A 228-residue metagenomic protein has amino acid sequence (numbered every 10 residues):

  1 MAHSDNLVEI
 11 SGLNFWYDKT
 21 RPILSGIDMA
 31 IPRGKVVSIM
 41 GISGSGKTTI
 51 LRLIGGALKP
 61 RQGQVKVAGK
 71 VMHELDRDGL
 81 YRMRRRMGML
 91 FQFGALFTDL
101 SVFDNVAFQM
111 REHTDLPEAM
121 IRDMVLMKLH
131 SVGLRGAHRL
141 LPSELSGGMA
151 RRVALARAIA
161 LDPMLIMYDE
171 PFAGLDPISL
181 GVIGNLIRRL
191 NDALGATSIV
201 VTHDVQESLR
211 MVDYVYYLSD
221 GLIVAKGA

Functional and structural regions predicted by a protein language model:
M40-I42: The feature captures the beta-strand-to-loop junction immediately N-terminal to the Walker
G55: Helix-to-loop junction immediately C-terminal to a conserved catalytic motif
V71, E118-G136: Conserved ABC ATPase "signature" region
M72-G88: ABC ATPase NBD coupling module
L141-L145, M149: Conserved ABC ATPase signature
D162: Conserved catalytic motifs of ABC-family nucleotide-binding domains
I166-D169: Catalytic Walker B motif of ABC-type/P-loop ATPase nucleotide-binding domains
